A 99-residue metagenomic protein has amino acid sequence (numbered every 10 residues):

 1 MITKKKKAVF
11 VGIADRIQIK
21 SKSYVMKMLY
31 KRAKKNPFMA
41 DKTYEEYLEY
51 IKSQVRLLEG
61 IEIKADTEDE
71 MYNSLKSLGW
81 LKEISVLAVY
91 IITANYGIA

Functional and structural regions predicted by a protein language model:
K4-K35: N-terminal acidic leader/helix
A14, K22, M28, Q54 (+1 more regions): Compositionally biased, intrinsically disordered low-complexity segments
A33-S74: Acidic, low-complexity, intrinsically disordered interaction modules
G60-I92, Y96-A99: Short, compact, well-ordered microdomains
